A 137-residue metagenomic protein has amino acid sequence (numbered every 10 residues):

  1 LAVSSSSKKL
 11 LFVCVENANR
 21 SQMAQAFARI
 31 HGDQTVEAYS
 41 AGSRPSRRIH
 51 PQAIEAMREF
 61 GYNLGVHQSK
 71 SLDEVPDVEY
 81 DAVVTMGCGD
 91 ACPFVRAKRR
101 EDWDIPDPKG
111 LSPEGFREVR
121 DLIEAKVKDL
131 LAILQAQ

Functional and structural regions predicted by a protein language model:
A2-D73: Conserved active-site segments centered on acidic
C14, N19, G87-P93: Functionally engaged cysteine thiol sites
G42, S46, V75, E101-D102 (+1 more regions): Residue-level signal for alpha-helical context at structural boundaries
A56, T85-M86: Short alpha-helix boundary/capping motifs
D77-E79: Alpha-helix C-terminal capping/helix-to-coil transition sites in glycosyltransferase folds
A82, C88-Q137: Phosphate-binding/catalytic loops
